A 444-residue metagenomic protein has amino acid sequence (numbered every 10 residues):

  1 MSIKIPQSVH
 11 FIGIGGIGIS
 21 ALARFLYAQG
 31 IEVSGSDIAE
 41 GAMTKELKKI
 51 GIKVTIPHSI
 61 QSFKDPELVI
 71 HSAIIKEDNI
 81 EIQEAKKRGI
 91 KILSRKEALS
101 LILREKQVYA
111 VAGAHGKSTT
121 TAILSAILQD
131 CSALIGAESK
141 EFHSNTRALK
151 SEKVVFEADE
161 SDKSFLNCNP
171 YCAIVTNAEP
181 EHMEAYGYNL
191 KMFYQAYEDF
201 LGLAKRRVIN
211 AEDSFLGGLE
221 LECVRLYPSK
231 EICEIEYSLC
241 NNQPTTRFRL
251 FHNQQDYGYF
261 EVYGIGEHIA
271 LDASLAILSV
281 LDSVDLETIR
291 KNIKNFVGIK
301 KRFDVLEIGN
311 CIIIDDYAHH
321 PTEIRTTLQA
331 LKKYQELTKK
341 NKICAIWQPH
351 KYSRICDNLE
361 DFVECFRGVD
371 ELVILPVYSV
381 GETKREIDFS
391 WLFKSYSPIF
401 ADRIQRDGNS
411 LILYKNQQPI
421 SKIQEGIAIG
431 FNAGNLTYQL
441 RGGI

Functional and structural regions predicted by a protein language model:
M1-A42, K48-K53, D65-V69, K87-I90 (+4 more regions): ATP-dependent carboxylate-amine ligase
S2-Q7, F25, I31, K48 (+4 more regions): Phosphate-binding loop of NTP-binding sites
S36-D37, T55-H58, L93-E97, L134-G136 (+6 more regions): Beta-strand->loop->alpha-helix junctions that form or flank phosphate-binding loops in nucleotide-handling enzymes
P57-A73: BRCT (BRCA1 C-terminal) domain core and associated BRCT-interaction motifs
V69-S72, F156-E157, V175, I209 (+2 more regions): Redox-cofactor binding/interface segments in oxidoreductases and associated redox assembly factors
I74-K76, G116, E160-K163, E179-E181 (+5 more regions): Short glycine-rich anion-binding loops that position phosphate/pyrophosphate groups of nucleotides and phosphorylated
F260-I265, C311-D315: Short pre-catalytic strand/loop immediately N-terminal to key active-site residues, enriched for Gly-Thr
D272: Nucleotide/phosphate-binding loop and acidic/charged catalytic motifs in nucleotide-binding or -utilizing enzymes
